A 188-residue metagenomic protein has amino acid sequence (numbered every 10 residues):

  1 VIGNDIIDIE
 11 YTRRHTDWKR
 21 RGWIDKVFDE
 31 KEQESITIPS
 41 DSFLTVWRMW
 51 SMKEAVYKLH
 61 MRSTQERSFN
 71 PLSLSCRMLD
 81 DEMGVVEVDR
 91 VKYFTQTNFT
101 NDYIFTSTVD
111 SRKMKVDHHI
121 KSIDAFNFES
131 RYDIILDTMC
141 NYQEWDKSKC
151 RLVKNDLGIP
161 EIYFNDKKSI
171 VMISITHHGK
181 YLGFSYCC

Functional and structural regions predicted by a protein language model:
V1-C188: Core catalytic alpha/beta fold that binds nucleotide/phospho-ligands
